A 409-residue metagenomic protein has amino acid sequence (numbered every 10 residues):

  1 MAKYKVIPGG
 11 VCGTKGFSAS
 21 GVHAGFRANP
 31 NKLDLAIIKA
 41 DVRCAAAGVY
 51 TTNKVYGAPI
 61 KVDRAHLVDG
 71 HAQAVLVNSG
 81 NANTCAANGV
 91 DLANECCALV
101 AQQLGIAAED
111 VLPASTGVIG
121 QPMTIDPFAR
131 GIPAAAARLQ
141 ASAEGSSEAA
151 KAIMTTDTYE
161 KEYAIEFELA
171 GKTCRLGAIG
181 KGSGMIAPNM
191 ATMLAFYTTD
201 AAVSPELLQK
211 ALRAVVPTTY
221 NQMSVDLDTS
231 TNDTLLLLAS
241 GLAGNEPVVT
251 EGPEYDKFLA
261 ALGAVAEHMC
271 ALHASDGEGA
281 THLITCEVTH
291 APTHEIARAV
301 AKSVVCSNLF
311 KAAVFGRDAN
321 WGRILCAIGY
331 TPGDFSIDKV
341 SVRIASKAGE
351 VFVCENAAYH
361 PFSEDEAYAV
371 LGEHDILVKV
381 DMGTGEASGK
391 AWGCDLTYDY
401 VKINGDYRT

Functional and structural regions predicted by a protein language model:
A2-D91, E95, A101-T409: A structural signal for small-residue-enriched, beta-sheet-centric alpha/beta enzyme cores and oligomeric scaffold folds
